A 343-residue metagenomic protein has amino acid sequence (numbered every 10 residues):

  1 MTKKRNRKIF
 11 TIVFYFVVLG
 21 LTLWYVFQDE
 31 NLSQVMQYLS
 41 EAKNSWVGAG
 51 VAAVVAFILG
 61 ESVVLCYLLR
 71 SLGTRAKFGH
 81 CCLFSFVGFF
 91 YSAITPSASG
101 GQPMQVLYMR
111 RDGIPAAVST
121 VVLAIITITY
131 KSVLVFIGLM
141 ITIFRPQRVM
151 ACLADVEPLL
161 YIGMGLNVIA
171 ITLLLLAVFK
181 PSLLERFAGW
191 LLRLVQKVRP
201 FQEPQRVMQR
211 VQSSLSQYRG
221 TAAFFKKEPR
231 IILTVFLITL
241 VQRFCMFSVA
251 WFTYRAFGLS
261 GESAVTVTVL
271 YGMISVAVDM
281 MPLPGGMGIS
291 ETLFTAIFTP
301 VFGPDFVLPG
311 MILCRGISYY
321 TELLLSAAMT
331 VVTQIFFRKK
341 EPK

Functional and structural regions predicted by a protein language model:
M1-S33, Q37, Y91-E203, L283 (+1 more regions): Transmembrane helix-loop-helix hairpins in multi-pass inner-membrane proteins
K8-F10, E41-G50, A223-L237: Membrane-interface helix starts
T22, G60-L68, Q105, M246-T253 (+3 more regions): Hydrophobic/aromatic residues in alpha-helical transmembrane segments
S33-E41, M109, S214-K226: A short amphipathic helical element positioned immediately N-terminal to and/or at the very start of a transmembrane
S62-F86, T253-L270: Membrane-embedded helical hairpins/re-entrant loop segments and their flanking transmembrane helices within multi-pass
G79-G88, V265-V276, D305-G316: Alpha-helical transmembrane segments of multi-pass membrane proteins
K197-Y218: Short, membrane-interfacial amphipathic segments enriched in basic
A222-I274: Transmembrane helical segments that form the transport core of multi-pass membrane transport proteins
